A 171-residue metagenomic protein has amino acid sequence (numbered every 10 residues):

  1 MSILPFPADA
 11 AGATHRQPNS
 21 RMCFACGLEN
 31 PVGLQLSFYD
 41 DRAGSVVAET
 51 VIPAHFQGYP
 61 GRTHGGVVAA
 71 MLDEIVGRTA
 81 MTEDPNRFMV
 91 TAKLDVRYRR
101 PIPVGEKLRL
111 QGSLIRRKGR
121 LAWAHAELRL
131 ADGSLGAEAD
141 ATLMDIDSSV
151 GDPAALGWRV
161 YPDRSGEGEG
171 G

Functional and structural regions predicted by a protein language model:
M1-H55, L156-R159, D163-G171: Non-catalytic linker/capping segments at the edges of enzyme domains
M1-T14, I102-V104, I115-G171: HotDog/MaoC-like acyl-thioester-processing domains
N19-S20, V32-L34, G44-V46, F88-L94 (+2 more regions): A generic structural signal for short beta-strands and their flanking turns/coil linkers
Y39-D41, S113-R117: Short beta-strand micro-motifs enriched in acidic
V47-M71: A conserved, well-ordered hydrophobic junction motif at loop->secondary-structure transitions
E49-V51, D95-R97, Q111-S113, E127 (+1 more regions): Residue-level recognition of well-ordered beta-strand positions that form the cores of beta-sheet-rich folds across
I75-R109, L114: Hydrophobic beta-strand-centered segment that forms part of the acyl-chain substrate-binding groove
